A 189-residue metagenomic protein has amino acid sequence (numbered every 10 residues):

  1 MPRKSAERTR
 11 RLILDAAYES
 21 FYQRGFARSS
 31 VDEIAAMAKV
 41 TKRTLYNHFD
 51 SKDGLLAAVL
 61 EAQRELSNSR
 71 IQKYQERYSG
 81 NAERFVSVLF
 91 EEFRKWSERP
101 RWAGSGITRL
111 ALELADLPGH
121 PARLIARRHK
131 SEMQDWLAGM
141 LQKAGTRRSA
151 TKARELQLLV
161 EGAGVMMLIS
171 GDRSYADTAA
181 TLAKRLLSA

Functional and structural regions predicted by a protein language model:
M1-R24, R28-V40, G54: Basic, helix-initiating cap at the start of DNA-binding domains
F21, F26, S30-V31, K42 (+5 more regions): Amphipathic alpha-helical segments enriched in hydrophobic/aromatic and basic residues that form the DNA-contacting
Q23-A27, Y78, P100, A144: Short coil/turn segments at alpha/beta junctions that flank glycine-rich nucleotide-binding fingerprints
A38-F49: Short hydrophobic/aromatic patch on the recognition helix
F49, R109-L117: Short helix-capping/turn signature of helix-turn-helix
A58, Q72-A103, A153-L156: Hydrophobic alpha-helical connector segments
E65-N68, R84-V88, P118-K143, T181: Amphipathic alpha-helical packing segments from all-alpha helical-bundle domains
G119-R128, Q142-L186: Hydrophobic/aromatic-rich alpha-helical bundle segments in the mid-to-C-terminal region
